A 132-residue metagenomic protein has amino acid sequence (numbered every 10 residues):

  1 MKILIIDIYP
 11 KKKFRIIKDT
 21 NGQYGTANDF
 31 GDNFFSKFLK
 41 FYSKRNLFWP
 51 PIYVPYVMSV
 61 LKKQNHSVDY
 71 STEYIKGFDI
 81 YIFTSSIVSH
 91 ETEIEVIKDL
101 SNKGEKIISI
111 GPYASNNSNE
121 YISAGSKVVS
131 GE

Functional and structural regions predicted by a protein language model:
M1-F30: Short, solvent-exposed beta-strand-terminating loops
L4, L39, L47, L61-Q64 (+1 more regions): Generic detector of leucine side chains in alpha-helical contexts
I5-K13, Y42-F48, S89-H90: Short charge-dense sequence patches
D7, D19, D29-D32, D69 (+2 more regions): Acidic-enriched, low-complexity/disordered segments with a strong bias for Aspartate over Glutamate
T26-P55: Aromatic- and Gly/Pro-rich amphipathic surface segment
Y53-E132: Glycine-rich beta-alpha loop elements in corrinoid/cobalamin-binding modules across cobalamin-dependent enzymes
